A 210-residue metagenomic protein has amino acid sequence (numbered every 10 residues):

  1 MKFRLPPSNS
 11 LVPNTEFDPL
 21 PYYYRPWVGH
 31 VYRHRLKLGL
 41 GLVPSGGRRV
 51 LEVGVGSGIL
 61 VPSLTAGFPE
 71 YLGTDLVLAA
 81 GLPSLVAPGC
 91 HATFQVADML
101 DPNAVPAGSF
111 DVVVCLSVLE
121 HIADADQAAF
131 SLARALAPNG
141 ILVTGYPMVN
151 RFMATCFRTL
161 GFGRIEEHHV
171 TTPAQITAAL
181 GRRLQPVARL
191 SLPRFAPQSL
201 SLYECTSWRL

Functional and structural regions predicted by a protein language model:
M1-P106, V112, A129, E166-Q175 (+2 more regions): Conserved N-terminal segment of class I S-adenosyl-L-methionine
V112-V118: A short beta-strand submotif of the Rossmann-like class I SAM-dependent methyltransferase core that lines
H121-I122, R151: Short glycine-rich, flexible loops that bind phosphorylated cofactors or substrates
I122-D126, Y146: A structural helix-start
D126-P138: A short glycine-rich, Lys/Arg-flanked "PGG" loop and its adjoining helix->strand segment in the class I
G140-Y146: Conserved beta-strand signature within the Rossmann-like core of class I S-adenosyl-L-methionine
M148-E167: Short, glycine-/aromatic-enriched active-site segment of Class I SAM-dependent methyltransferases
